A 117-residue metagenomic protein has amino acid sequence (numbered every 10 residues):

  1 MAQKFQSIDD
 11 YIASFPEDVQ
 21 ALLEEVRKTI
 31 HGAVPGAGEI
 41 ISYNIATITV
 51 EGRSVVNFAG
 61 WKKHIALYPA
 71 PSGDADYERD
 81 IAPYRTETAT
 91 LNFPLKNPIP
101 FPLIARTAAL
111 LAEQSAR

Functional and structural regions predicted by a protein language model:
M1-R117: Charge-dense, helix-prone N-terminal extensions
